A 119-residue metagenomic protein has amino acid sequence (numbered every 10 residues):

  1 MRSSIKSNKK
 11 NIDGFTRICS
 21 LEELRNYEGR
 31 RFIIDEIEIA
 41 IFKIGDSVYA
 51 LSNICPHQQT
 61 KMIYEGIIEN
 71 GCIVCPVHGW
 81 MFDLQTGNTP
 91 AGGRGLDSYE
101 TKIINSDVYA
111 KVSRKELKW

Functional and structural regions predicted by a protein language model:
M1-D13, R17, S113, W119: A boundary/linker detector
M1-R2, L21-R25: A short, N-terminal "cap"/entry segment at the start of jelly-roll beta-barrel domains of the cupin/DSBH fold
E23, Y27-W119: Rieske [2Fe-2S] iron-sulfur-binding domain
